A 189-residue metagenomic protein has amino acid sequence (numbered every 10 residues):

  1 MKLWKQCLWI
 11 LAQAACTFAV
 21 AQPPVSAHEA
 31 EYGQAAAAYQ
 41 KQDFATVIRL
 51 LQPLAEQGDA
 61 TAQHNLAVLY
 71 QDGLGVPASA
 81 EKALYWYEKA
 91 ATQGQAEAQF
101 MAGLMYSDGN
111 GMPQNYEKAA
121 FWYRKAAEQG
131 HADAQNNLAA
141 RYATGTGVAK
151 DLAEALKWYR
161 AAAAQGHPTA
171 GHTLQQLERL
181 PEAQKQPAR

Functional and structural regions predicted by a protein language model:
M1-I10: Bacterial N-terminal signal peptides that target proteins for export
L3, P24, H28, A149 (+1 more regions): Terminal, low-structured helical/coil segments at or just beyond the last alpha-helical repeat
Q13-L50, R189: N-terminal leader/linker segments that initiate helical-solenoid repeat arrays
S26, E31, Y39-D43, E56-D59 (+9 more regions): Short helix-capping/linker turns of helical repeat alpha-solenoids
E31-A38, L50-L54, N65-D72, M101-D108 (+2 more regions): Hydrophobic face of amphipathic alpha-helices that form TPR/SEL1-like repeat modules and related alpha-solenoid
Q40-R49, P77-K89, P113-W122, A149-W158 (+1 more regions): Structural signature of tandem alpha-helical TPR/SEL1-like repeats, specifically the intra-repeat loop/turn
P53-L54, K89-A90, K125-A126, A161-A162: Canonical positions in the second alpha-helix
H64-N65, E97-M101, D133-N137, L152 (+1 more regions): Alpha-solenoid helical repeat scaffolds
